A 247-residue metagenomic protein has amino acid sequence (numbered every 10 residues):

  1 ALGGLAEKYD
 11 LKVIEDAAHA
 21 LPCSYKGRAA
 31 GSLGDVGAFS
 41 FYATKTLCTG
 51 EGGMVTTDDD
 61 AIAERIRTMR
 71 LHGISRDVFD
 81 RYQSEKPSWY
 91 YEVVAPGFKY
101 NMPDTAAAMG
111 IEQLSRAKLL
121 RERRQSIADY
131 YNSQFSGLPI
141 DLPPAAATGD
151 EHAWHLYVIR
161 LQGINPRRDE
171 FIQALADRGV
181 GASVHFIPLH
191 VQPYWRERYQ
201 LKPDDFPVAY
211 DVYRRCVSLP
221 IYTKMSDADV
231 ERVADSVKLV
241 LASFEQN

Functional and structural regions predicted by a protein language model:
A1-G3, K8, S24, D60-N247: PLP-dependent aminotransferase class I/II
D10, E15-T49, W89-V94: Conserved active-site segment immediately N-terminal to the catalytic lysine that forms the internal aldimine
E15-D16, E51, D104, P220: Acidic active-site catalytic centers that drive phospho-/nucleotidyl reactions and related ester hydrolyses
A18-H19, Y42, E51, R67-L71 (+1 more regions): Histidine-centered beta-alpha loop that forms part of the nucleotide-sugar donor binding/catalytic region in diverse
S32, T44, T56-T57, S218 (+1 more regions): Ser/Thr-centric signal marking residues that sit in or immediately flank functional binding/regulatory motifs
S40, G53-D58, I111: Short beta-strand-to-turn element immediately C-terminal to the catalytic PLP-Schiff-base lysine in fold type I
E51-G52, A117: Short active-site oxyanion
